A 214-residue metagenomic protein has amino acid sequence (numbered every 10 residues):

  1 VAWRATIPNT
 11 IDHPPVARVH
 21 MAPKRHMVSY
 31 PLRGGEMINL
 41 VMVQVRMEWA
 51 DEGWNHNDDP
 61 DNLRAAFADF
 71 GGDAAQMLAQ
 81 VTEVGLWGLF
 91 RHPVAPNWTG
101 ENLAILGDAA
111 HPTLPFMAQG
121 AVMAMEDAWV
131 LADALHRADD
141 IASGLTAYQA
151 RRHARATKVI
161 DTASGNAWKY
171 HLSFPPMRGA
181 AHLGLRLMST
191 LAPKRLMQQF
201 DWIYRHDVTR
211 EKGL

Functional and structural regions predicted by a protein language model:
V1, D61, E126-W129, H182: A structural signal for well-ordered alpha-helical segments within the folded catalytic domains of diverse enzymes
V1-T82, A95: Conserved FAD-binding catalytic core of PHBH/FMO-like flavoproteins
W3, S29, V84-H171: Conserved mid-domain beta->alpha element of the FAD-binding
W54-D58, Q119, D139, P175: Residues at secondary-structure transition points
N62-D69, D73, S143-K158, Q199: A non-catalytic, amphipathic alpha-helix used as a structural packing/dimerization or gating element in enzyme scaffolds
N166-F174, Y204-T209: Short alpha-helical linear motifs
Y170-S189: C-terminal domain-closing interface element
L183-L214: C-terminal auxiliary extensions adjacent to catalytic cores
